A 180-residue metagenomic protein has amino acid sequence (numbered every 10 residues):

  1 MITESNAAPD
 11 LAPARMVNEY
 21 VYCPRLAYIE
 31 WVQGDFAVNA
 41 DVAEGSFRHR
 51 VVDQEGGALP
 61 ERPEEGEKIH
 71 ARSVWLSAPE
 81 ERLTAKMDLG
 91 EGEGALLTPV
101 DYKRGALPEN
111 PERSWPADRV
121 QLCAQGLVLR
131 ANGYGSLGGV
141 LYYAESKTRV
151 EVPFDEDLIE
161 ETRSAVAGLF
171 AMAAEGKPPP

Functional and structural regions predicted by a protein language model:
M1-P99, A106, N110, V120: Metal-dependent nuclease catalytic cores that hydrolyze phosphodiester bonds in DNA/RNA, characterized by
I2-E4, E80, E112-R113, V128-P180: Metal-dependent nuclease catalytic regions and adjoining charged, substrate-binding loops involved in nucleic-acid end
P99-D101, Y142: Short, acidic/hydrophobic/Gly-rich beta-strand patch recurrent on exposed beta strands that often constitutes part
V120-L127: Short amphipathic alpha-helical face segments that pack within enzyme cores and frequently flank/anchor catalytic
